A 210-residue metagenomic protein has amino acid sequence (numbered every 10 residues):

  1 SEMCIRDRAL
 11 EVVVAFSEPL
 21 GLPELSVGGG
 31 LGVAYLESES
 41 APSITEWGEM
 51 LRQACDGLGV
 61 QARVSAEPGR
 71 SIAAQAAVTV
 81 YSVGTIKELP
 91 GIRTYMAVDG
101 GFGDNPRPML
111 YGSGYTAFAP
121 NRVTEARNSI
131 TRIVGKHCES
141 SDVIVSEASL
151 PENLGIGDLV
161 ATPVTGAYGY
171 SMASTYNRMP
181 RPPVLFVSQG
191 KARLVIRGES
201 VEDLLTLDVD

Functional and structural regions predicted by a protein language model:
E2-I5: Short, small-residue-biased leader/transition segments that mark boundaries at the very start of proteins
A9-P68: Acidic, glycine-rich loop-and-beta core segments that form the ion-binding/anion-interacting portion of active sites
Q61-D210: Charged (often Lys/Glu-rich) extended helix/loop segments that serve as interaction or gating elements
